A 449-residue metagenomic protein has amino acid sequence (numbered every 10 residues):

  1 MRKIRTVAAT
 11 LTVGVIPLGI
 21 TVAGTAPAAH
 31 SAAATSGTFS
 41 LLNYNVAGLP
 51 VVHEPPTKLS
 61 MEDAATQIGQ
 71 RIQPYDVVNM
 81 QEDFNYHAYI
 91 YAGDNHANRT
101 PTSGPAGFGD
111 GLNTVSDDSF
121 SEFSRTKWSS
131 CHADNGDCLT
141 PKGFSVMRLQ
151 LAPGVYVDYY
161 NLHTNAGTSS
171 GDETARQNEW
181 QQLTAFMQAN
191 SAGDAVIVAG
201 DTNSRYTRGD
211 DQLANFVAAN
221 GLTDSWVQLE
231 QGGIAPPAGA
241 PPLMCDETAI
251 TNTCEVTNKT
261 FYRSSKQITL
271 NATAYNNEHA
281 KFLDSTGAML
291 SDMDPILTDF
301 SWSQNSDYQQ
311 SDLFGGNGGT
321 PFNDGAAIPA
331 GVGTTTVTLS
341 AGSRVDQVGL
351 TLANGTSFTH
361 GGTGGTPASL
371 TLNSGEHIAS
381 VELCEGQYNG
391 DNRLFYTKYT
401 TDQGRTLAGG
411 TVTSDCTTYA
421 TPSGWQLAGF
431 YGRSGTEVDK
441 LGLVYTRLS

Functional and structural regions predicted by a protein language model:
K3-T10, V22-Y91, Q304: N-terminal, active-site-proximal structural segment of metallo-dependent hydrolase catalytic domains
F39-V46, Q67-H87, M147, D158-L162 (+4 more regions): Active-site beta-strand/loop signature of hydrolases that rely on acidic residues for catalysis
N43-D63, S129-L139, N165-A175: Acidic/histidine-rich helix-loop elements that form or flank divalent-metal/phosphate-binding sites at the catalytic
A64-I68, Y86-H87, G111, G143 (+3 more regions): Stable alpha-helical elements in mature extracytoplasmic
V77-T164, A274-Y275, G287: Structured beta-strand-rich core segments of catalytic domains in phosphoester-bond hydrolases
T164-L183, N203-V217: Active-site-proximal segments of metal-dependent phosphoesterases and phosphodiesterases across multiple
Q188-V196, S204-D307: Metal-dependent phosphoester-hydrolase catalytic domains
N305-S449: Lectin-type carbohydrate-recognition ectodomains
